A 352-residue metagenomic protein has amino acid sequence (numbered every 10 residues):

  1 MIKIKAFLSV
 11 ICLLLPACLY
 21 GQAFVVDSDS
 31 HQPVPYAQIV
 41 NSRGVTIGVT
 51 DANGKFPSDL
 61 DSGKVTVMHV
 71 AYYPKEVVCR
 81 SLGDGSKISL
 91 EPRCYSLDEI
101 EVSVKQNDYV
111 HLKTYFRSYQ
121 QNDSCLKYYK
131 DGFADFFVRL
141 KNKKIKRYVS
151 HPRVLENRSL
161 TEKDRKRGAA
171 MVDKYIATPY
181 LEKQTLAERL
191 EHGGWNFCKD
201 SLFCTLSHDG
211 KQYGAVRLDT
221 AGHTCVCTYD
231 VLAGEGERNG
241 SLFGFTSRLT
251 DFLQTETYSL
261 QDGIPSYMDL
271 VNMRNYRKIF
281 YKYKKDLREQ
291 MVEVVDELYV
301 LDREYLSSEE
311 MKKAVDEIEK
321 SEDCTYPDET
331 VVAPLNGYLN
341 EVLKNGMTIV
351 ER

Functional and structural regions predicted by a protein language model:
M1-F24: Bacterial Sec-dependent N-terminal signal peptides
Q22-V34: Structural motif
Q32, F56-K64: Short Pro-Gly-centered beta-turn/loop motif in secreted/extracellular proteins
A37-I47, V70-Y72, V102-N107: Short amphipathic beta-strand segments in non-cytosolic proteins
V45-K55: Short, acidic Ser/Thr/Gly-rich low-complexity loop/linker segments typical of extracellular and cell-surface proteins
G54-D59, K87-S89: Exposed aromatic-hydrophobic patches
T66-V77: A short, solvent-exposed loop/turn motif at the edges and junctions of modular extracellular/periplasmic domains
K87-R352: Surface-exposed, low-complexity/disordered segments and acidic/polar micro-motifs at processing/linker regions
